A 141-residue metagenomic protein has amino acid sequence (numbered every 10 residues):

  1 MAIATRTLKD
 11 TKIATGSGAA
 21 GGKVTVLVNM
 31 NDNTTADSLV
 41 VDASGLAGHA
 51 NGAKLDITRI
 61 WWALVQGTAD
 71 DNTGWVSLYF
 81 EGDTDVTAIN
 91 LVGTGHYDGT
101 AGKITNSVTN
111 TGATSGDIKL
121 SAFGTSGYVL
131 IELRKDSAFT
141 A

Functional and structural regions predicted by a protein language model:
M1-N29, A141: Short, intrinsically disordered N-terminal pre-domain segments
S17-A19, D32-G52, D70, V76: Surface-exposed ligand/attachment interfaces on beta-rich extracellular proteins
K54-Q66: A short beta-strand element within beta-rich, extracytoplasmic domains of secreted/secretory-pathway proteins
I57, T73-W75, Y128: Exposed beta-strand and adjacent loop surfaces of beta-rich binding modules that mediate intermolecular recognition
I60, S126-A141: Exposed low-complexity, polar/acidic, P/S/T/G-rich flexible segments that act as propeptides, protease-susceptible
G67-L91: Short, surface-exposed beta-strand/strand-loop-strand elements in extracellular ectodomains
D85-S107: An anionic, turn-rich surface loop/hairpin at beta-sheet edges that serves as a generic interaction/coordination patch
I104-Y128, D136: Noncatalytic modules at the cell exterior or secretory-pathway interfaces, chiefly beta-strand-rich lectin/adhesion
